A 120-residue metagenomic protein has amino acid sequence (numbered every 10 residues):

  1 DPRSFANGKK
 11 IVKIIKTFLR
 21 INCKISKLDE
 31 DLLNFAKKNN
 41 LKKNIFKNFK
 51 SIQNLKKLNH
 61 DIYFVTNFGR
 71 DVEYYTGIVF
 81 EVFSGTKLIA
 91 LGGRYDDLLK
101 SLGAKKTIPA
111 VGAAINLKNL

Functional and structural regions predicted by a protein language model:
D1-L120: Positively charged, Gly/Ser-enriched RNA/tRNA-binding surfaces
